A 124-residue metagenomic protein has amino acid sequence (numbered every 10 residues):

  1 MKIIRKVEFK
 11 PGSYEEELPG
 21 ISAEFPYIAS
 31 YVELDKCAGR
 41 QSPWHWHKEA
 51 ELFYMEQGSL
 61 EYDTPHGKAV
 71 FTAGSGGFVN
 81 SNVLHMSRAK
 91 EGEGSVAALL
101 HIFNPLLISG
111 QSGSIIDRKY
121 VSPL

Functional and structural regions predicted by a protein language model:
M1-D63, G67-V70, G76: Generic protein-terminus/edge-of-domain signal
K2-K10, E17-E24, L84-L124: A hydrophobic/aromatic-rich effector-binding and dimerization subdomain of bacterial HTH-type transcriptional regulators
C37-G39, A73-G74, N82, N104-L106: Tight coil/turn sites that cap or link beta-strands
S59-E61, K68, G77, S81-K90 (+1 more regions): Histidine-centered metal-chelating micro-motifs
